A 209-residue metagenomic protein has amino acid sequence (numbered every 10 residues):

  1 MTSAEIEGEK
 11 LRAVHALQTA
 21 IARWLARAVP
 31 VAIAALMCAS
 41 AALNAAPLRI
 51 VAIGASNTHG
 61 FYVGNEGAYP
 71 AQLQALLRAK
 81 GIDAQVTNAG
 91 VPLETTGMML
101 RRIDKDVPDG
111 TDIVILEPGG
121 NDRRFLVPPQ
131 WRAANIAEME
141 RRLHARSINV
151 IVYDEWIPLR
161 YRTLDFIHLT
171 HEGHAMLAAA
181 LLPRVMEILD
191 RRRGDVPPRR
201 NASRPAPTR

Functional and structural regions predicted by a protein language model:
M1-A26: N-terminal secretory signal peptides that target proteins for export/translocation
I6, A41-L43, A206: Intrinsically disordered, low-complexity serine/threonine-rich segments
H15, P30-A32, G64, P197: N-terminal non-cleavable signal-anchor helices
T19, T58, T95-T96, D154: Ser/Thr-centric signal marking residues that sit in or immediately flank functional binding/regulatory motifs
A28-S40: Bacterial N-terminal signal peptides
N44-P92, R102-G110: Serine-esterase "nucleophile elbow" of acetyl-processing enzymes
A71-Q85, G97-R209: Alpha-helical cap/lid subdomain in secreted, periplasmic, or secretory-pathway luminal O-acyl-processing enzymes
